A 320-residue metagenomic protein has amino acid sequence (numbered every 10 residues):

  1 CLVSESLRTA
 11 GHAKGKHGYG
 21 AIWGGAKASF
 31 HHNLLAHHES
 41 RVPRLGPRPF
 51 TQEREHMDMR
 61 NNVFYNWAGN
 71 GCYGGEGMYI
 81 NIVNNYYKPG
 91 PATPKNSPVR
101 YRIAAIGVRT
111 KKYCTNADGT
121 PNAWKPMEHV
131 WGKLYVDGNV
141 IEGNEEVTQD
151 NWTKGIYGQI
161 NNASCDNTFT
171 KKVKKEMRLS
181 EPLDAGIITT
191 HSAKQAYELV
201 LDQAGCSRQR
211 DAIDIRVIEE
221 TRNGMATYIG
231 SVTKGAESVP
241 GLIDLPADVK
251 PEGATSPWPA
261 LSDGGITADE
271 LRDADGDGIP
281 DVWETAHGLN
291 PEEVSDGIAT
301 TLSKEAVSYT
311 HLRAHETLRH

Functional and structural regions predicted by a protein language model:
C1-A13, Y19-L45, E53-A68, Y79-P91 (+1 more regions): Right-handed parallel beta-helix
R48: Active-site beta-loop-alpha junctions enriched in small/polar residues
Y87-G276, W283-H287, E292, R313: Long, contiguous C-terminal flanking segments immediately downstream of a protein's structured core
L271-D275, I298-E305: Acidic, divalent-cation-chelating loop motifs in proteins
A286, G297-I298: C-terminal beta-sandwich/jelly-roll accessory domains of carbohydrate-active enzymes
P291-D296, R319-H320: Gly/Pro- and small hydrophobic-enriched strand-loop and loop-to-helix capping segments that sit at the rims
T310-T317: Conserved small/polar residues in nucleotide/adenosyl-binding loops
